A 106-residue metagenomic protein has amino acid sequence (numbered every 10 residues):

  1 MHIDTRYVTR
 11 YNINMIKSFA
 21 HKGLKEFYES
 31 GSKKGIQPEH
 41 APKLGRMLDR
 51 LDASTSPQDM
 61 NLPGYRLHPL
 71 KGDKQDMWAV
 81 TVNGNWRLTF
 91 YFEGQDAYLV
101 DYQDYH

Functional and structural regions predicted by a protein language model:
M1-I13, K71, W78-H106: Enriched for short, Lys/Arg-rich terminal
M1-M47: Arg/Lys-rich, positively charged N-terminal/basic patches that mediate binding to nucleic acids
K17, P63, Y98: Residues that recognize and position ribonucleotide moieties
S30, R50, S54-P57: Short hydrophobic alpha-helical module
R46-D49, H68, L88: N-terminal, well-ordered alpha-helical segments
T55-W78: A short, surface-exposed loop/turn module that caps and links secondary-structure elements
